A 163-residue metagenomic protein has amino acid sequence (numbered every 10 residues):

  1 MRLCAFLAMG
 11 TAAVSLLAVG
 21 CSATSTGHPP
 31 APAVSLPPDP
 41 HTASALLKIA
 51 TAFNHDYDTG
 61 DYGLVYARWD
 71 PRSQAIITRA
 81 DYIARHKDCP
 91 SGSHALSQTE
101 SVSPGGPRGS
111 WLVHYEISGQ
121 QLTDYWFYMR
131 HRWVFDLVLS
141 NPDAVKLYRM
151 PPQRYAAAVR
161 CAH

Functional and structural regions predicted by a protein language model:
M1-T11: Bacterial N-terminal signal peptides that target proteins for export
G10, P38, T42: Residue-level marker of regulatory loop/turn positions in helix-turn-helix DNA-binding domains and in histidine
V14, Y82, R154-Y155: Residue-level signal for mature regions of secreted extracellular proteins and peptides
L17-G20: C-terminal motif of bacterial Sec signal peptides marking the signal peptidase cleavage site
S22-T24: Bacterial signal peptide processing site
G27-L36: Repeat-mediated protein-protein interaction surfaces in helical alpha-solenoids
P40-H41, L47-A52, T59-S110: Short solvent-exposed beta->alpha transition segments
S91-G92, S101-H163: Exposed beta-sheet edge and beta->alpha loop/turn motif
